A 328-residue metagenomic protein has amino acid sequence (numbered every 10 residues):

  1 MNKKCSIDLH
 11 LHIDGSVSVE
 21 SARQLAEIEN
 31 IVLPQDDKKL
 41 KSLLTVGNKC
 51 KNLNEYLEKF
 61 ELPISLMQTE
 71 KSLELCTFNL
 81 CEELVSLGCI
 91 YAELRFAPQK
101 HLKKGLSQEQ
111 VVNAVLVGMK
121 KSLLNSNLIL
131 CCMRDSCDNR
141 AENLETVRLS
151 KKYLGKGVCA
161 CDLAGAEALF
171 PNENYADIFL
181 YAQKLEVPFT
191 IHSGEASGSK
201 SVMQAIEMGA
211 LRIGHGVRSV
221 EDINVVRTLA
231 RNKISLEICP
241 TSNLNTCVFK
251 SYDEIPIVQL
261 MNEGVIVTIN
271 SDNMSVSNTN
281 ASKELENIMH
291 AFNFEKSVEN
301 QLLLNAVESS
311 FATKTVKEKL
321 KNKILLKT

Functional and structural regions predicted by a protein language model:
M1-V187, A196-S201, E207, R212 (+2 more regions): Metal-cofactor-binding active-site regions of metalloenzymes
F189-I191: Conserved hydrophobic beta-strand within the GNAT/NAT acetyltransferase core sheet that lines the active-site cleft
